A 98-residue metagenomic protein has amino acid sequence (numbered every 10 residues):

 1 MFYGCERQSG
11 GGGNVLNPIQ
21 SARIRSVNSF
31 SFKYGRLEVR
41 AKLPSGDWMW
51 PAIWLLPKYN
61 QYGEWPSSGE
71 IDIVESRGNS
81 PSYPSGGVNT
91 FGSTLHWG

Functional and structural regions predicted by a protein language model:
M1-G98: GH16 jelly-roll
